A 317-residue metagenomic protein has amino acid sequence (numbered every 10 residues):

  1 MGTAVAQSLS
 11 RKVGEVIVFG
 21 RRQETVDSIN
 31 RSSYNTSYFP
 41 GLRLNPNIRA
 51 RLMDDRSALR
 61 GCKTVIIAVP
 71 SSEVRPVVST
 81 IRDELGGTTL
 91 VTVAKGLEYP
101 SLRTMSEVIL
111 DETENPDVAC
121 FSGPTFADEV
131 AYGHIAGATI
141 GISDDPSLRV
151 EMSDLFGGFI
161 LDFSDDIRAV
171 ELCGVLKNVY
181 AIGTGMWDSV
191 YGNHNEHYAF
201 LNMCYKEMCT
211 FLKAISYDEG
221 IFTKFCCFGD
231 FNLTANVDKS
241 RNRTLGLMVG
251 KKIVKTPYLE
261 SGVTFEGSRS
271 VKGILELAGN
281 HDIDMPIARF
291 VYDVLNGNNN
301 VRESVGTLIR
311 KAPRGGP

Functional and structural regions predicted by a protein language model:
M1-R43, I48-M53, L59: NAD(P)+-binding Rossmann beta1-loop-alpha1 motif at the extreme N-terminus of oxidoreductases
T3, Q23, R51-L52, A68-S71 (+16 more regions): Electropositive phosphate-/nucleotide-binding environments in soluble metabolic enzymes
Q7, R11, R31, S79 (+5 more regions): Short, well-ordered alpha-helices that flank and scaffold nucleotide-derived cofactor binding pockets
R21, K95, S143: Cofactor-binding loop segments of dinucleotide-utilizing enzymes, especially the Rossmann-like FAD- and NAD(P)+-binding
L44-H134, R149-S153: Rossmann-like NAD(P)(H) cofactor-binding subdomain of soluble oxidoreductases
E73, E84, V108-D117, I135-I221: Internal alpha-helical scaffold of NAD(P)-dependent oxidoreductase catalytic cores
I167, K177, T184-D188, K213-P317: NAD(P)-dependent Rossmann-like dehydrogenase/reductase catalytic/cofactor-binding core
